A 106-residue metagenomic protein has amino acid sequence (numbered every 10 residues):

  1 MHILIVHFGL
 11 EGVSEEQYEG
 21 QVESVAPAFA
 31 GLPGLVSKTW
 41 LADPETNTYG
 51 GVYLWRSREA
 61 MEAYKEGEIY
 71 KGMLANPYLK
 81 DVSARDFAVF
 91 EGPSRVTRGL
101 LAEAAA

Functional and structural regions predicted by a protein language model:
M1-T48, R58-E66, P77-A106: Short S/T/G/P-rich N-terminal loop/turn motif that feeds into the first structured element of a domain
K71-N76: A common structural junction motif
